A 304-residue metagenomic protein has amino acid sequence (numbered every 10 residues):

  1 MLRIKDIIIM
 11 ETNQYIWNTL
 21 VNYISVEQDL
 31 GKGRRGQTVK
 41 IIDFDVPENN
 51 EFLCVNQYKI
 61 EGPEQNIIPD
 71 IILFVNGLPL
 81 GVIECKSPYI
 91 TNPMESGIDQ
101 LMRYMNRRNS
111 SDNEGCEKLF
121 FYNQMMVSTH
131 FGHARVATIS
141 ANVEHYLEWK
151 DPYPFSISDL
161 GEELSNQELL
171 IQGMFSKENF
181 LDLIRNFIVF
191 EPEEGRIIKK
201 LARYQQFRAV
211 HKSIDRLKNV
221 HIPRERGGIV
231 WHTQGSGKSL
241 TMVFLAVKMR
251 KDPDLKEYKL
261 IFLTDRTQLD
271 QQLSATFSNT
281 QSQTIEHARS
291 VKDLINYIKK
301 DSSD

Functional and structural regions predicted by a protein language model:
M1-T264, Q268-T284, D301-S303: ATP-dependent helicase/translocase motor core
T267, A288-Y297: Conserved helicase motor
